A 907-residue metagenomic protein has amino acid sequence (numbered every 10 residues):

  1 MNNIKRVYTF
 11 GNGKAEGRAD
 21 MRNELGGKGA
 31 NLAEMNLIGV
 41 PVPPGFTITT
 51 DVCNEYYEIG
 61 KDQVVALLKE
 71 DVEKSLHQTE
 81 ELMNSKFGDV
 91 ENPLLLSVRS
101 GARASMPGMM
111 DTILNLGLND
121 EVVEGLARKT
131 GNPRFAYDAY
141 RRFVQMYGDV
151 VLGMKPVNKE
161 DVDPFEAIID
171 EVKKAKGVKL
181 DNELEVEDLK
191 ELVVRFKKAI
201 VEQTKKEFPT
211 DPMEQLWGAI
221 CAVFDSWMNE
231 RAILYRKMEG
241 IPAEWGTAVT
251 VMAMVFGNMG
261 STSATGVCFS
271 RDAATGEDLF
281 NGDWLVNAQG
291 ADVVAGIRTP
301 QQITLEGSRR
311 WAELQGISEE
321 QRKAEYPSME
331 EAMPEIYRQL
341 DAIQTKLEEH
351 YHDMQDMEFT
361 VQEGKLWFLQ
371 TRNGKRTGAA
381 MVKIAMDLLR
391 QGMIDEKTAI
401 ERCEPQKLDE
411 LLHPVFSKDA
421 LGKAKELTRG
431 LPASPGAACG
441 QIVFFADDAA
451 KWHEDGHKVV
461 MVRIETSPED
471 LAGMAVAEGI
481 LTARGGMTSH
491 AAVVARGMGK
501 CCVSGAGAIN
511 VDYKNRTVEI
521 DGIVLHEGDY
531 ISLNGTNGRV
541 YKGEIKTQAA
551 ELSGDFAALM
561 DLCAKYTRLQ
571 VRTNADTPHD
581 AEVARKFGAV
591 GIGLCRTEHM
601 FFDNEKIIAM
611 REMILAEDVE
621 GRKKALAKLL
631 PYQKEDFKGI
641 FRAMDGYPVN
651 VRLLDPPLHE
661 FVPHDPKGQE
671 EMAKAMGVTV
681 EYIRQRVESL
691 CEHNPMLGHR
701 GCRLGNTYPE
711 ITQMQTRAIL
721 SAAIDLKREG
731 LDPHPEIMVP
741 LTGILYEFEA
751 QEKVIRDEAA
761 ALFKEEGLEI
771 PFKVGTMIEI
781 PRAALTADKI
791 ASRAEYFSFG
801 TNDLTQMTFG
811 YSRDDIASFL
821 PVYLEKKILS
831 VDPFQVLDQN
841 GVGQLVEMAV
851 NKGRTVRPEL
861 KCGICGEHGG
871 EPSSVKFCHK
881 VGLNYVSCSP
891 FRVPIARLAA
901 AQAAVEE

Functional and structural regions predicted by a protein language model:
M1-A424, P432, K451, H457-V460 (+11 more regions): Nucleotide/phosphate-binding sheet-loop regions of phosphoryl- and nucleotidyl-transfer enzymes
T47, D51, T466, G485-M487 (+12 more regions): Short, ordered loop/turn segments at secondary-structure junctions
H77-D89, V518-D521, R728, A760-E769: Short mixed-charge
R99-S100, L552, L562-E907: Conserved alpha/beta-domain cores
M238, I400-V459, E527, R539-R572 (+3 more regions): Long, charged amphipathic helices and adjacent flexible linkers at domain junctions
T250, V443, V460-R463, L481 (+3 more regions): Structural motif
L366, V518, G538-V540: Hydrophobic residues embedded in beta-strands of well-ordered beta-sheets
E478-R484, C502, G863: A short, small-residue-rich loop immediately preceding and capping a beta-strand
